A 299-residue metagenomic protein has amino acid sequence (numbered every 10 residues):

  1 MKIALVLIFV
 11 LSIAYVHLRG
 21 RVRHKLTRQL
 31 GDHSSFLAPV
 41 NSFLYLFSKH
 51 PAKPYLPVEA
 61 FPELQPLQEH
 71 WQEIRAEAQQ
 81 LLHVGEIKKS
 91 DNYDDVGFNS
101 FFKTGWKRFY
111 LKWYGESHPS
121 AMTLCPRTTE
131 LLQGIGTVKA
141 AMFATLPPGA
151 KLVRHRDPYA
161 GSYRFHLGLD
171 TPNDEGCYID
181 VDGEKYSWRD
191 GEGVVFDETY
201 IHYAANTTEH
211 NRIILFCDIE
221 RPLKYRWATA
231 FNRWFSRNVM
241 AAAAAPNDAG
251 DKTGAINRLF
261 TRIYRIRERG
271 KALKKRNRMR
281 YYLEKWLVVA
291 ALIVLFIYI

Functional and structural regions predicted by a protein language model:
M1-M142, L146-R156, C177, I213 (+2 more regions): Fe(II)/2-oxoglutarate oxygenase catalytic core
K139, A150, G161-F165, Y200: Short beta-strand or tight-loop elements that sit immediately N-terminal to catalytic metal-binding acidic residues
T145-P147, P158-D174: Short, conserved beta-strand element in jelly-roll/cupin
L152-H155, C177-I179, F196, H202-T208: Short beta-strand His + acidic residue motifs that chelate non-heme Fe in jelly-roll/DSBH and cupin folds
R164-L169, V195, H210-Y225: A short hydrophobic beta-strand segment most commonly corresponding to one strand of the jelly-roll/cupin
L169-D190: A short beta-strand-loop-beta hairpin characteristic of the jelly-roll/cupin
S187-I201: Conserved metal-binding segment of the jelly-roll/cupin
Y282-E284: Long, low-complexity intrinsically disordered regions enriched in Ser/Thr, Asp/Glu, Pro/Gly
